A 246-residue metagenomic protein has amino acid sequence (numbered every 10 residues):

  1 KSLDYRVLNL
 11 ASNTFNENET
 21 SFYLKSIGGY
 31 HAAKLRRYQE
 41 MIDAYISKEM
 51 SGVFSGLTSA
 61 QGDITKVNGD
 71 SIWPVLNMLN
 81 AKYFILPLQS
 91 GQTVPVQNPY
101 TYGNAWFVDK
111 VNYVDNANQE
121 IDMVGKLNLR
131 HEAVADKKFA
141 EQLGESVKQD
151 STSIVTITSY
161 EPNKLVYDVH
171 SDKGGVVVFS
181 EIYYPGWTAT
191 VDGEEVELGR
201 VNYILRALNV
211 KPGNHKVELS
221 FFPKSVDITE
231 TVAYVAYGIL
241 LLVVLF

Functional and structural regions predicted by a protein language model:
K1-D168, G174-I182: Conserved luminal/periplasmic juxtamembrane motif of membrane-embedded glycan-processing enzymes
G91, H131-F246: Active-site-proximal, structured, solvent-exposed surfaces of multi-pass membrane proteins that position macromolecular
